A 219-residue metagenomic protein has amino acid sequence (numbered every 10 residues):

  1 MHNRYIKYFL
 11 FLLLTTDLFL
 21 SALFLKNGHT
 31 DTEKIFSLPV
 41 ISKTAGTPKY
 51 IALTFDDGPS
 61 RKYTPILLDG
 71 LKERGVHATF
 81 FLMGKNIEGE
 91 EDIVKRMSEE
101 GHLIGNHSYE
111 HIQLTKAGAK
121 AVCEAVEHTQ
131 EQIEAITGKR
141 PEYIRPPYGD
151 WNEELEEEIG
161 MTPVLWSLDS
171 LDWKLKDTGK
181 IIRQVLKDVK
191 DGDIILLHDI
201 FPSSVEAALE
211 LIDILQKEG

Functional and structural regions predicted by a protein language model:
M1-A52, D69-A78, K190-G219: Terminal accessory/targeting
F9-L12, L67, G84, N152: Generic alpha-helical secondary structure signal
L18, D57-G58, S108, W173 (+1 more regions): Generic detector of well-ordered alpha-helical packing
G28-A117, A121-H128, Q132, K139-R140 (+1 more regions): Active-site beta->alpha N-cap acidic-glycine motif
E99, I112-E218: Catalytic domains of cell-wall/extracellular-matrix polysaccharide-remodeling enzymes, centered on de-N-acetylation
